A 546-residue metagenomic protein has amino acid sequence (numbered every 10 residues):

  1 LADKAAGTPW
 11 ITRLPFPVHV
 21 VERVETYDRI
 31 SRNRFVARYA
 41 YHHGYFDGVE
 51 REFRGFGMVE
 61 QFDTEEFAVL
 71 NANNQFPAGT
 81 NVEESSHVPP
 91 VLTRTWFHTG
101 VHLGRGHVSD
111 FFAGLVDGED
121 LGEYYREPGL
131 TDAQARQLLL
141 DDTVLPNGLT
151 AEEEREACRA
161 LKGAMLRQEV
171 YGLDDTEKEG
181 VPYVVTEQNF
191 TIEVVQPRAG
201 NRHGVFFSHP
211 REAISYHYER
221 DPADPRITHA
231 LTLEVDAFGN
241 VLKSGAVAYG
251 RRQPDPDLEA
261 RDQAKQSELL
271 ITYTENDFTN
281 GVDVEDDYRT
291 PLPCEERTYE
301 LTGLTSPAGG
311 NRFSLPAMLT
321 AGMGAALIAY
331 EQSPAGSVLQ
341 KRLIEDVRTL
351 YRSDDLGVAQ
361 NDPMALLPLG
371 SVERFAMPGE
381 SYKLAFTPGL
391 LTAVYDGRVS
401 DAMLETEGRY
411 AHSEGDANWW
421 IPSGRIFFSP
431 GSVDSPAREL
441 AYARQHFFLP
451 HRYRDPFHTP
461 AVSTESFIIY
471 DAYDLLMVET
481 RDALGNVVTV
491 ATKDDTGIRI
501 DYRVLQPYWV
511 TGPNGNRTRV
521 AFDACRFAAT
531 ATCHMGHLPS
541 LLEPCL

Functional and structural regions predicted by a protein language model:
L1-C545: Non-catalytic interaction/targeting regions
